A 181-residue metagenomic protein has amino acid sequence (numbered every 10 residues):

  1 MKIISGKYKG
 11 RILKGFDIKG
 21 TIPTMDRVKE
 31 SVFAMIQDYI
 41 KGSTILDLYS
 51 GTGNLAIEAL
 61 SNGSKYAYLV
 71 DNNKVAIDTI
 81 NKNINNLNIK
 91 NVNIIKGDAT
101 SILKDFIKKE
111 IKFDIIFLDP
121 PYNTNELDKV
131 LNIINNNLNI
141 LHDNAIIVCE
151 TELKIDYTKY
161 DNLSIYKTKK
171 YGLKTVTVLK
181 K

Functional and structural regions predicted by a protein language model:
M1-K181: Class I S-adenosyl-L-methionine-dependent methyltransferase catalytic core
